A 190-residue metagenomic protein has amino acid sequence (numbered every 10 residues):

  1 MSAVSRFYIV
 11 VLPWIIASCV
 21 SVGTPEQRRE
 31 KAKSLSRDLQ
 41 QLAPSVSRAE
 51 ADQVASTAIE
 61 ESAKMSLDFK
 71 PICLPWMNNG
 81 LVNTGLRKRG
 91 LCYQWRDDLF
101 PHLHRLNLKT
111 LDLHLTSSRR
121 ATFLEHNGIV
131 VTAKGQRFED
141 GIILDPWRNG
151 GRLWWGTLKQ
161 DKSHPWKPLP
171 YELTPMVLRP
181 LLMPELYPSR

Functional and structural regions predicted by a protein language model:
M1-I9: Bacterial N-terminal signal peptides that target proteins for export
I16-S18: C-terminal motif of bacterial Sec signal peptides marking the signal peptidase cleavage site
V20-G23: Bacterial signal peptide processing site
S34-G80: Secondary-structure boundary elements
A43-S47, A58-F69, R96-N107, A133 (+1 more regions): Sec/Tat-exported extracytoplasmic proteins
N79-S117, A121-F123: Mid-length scaffold segments of soluble, non-membrane domains
R105-L153: Hydrophobic/aromatic-rich core segments of domains that either
Q136-R190: A recognition module on extended beta-rich or small alphabeta surfaces enriched in W/G with H and D/E
